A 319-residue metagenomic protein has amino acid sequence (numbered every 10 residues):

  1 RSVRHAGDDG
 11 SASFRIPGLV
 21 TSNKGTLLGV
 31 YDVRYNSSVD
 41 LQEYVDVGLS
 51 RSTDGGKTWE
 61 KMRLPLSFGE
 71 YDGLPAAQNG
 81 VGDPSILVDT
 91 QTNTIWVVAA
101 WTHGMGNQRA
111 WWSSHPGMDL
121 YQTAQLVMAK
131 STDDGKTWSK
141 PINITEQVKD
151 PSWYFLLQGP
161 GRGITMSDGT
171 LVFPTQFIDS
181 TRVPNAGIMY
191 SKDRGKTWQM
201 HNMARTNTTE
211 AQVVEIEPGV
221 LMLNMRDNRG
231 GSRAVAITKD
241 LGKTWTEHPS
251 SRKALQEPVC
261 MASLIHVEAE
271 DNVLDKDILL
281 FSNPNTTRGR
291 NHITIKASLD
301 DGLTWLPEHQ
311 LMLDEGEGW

Functional and structural regions predicted by a protein language model:
R1-W319: Asp-box/BNR beta-propeller blade signature and adjacent active/binding-site loops in extracellular glycan-interacting
